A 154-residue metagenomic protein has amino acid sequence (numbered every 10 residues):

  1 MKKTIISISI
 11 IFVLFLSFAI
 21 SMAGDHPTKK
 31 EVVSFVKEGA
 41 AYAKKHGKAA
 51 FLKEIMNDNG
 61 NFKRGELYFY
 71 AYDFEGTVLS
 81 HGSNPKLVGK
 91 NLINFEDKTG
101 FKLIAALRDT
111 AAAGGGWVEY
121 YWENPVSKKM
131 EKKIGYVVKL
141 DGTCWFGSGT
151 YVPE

Functional and structural regions predicted by a protein language model:
K2-I8, F15-E154: N-terminal membrane-sensor/transducer module of prokaryotic signaling receptors
